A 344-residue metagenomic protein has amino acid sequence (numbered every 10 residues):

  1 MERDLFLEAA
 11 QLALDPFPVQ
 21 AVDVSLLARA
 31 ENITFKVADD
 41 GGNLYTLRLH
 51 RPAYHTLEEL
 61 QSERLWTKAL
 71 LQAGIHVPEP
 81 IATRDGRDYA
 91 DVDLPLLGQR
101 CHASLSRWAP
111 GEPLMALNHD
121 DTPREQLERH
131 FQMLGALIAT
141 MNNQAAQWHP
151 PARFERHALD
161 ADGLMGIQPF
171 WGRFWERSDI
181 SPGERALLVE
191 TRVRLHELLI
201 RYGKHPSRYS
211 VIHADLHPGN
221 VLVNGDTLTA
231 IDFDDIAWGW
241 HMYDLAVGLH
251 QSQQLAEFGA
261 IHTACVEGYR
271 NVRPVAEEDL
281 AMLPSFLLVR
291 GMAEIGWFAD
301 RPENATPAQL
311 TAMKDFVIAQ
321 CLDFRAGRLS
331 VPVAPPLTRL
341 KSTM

Functional and structural regions predicted by a protein language model:
M1-D88, G225, L337-M344: Conserved NTP-binding catalytic cores of kinases and kinase-like/nucleotidyltransferase enzymes across multiple kinase
L5-A13, A146-P150, M165-H213, L340-K341: An alpha-helical support segment within catalytic cores of ATP-dependent transferases
A30-G42, T46-L47, P80, H196-M242 (+1 more regions): Active-site acidic catalytic loop and adjacent metal/ATP-binding pocket of ATP-dependent phosphoryl transfer enzymes
D40-H149: ATP-binding pocket architecture of kinase catalytic cores
P52, G86, Q99, L105-D121 (+2 more regions): A glycine-centered beta->alpha junction motif in the catalytic cores of kinase/phosphotransferase enzymes
D121-G183: A cross-family kinase active-site recognition segment
F174, E294-M344: ATP/Mg2+ or Mg2+-diphosphate-binding catalytic cores that bind nucleotide phosphates or diphosphates via glycine-rich
H241-P274, L288-A305: Active-site activation/catalytic loop segments of kinase-like enzymes and analogous catalytic loops in related
